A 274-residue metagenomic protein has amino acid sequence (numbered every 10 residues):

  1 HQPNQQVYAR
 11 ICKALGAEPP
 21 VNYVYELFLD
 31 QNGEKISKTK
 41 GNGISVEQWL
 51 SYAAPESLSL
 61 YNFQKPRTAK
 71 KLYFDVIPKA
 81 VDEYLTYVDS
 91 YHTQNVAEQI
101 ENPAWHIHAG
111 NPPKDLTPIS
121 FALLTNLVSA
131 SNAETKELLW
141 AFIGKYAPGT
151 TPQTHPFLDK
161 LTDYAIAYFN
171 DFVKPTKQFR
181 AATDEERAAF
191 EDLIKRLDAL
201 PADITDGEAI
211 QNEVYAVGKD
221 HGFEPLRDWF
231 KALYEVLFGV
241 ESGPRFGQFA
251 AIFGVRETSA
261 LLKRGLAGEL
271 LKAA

Functional and structural regions predicted by a protein language model:
H1-Q2: N-terminal catalytic cores of NTP/NDP-binding nucleotidyl/phosphoryl-transfer enzymes
Q5, Y25-D163, F238-A273: Catalytic adenosine-cofactor/nucleotide-binding cores of aminoacyl-tRNA synthetases and other
K13, S51, K219: Short polybasic/polar patches that bind polyanions
K13-P20, E224-P225: Secondary-structure transition/capping motifs at alpha-helix termini and the adjoining loop/turn into the next element
P19-N22, E235: Beta-sheet entry/capping signal
W140-A274: Basic, alpha-helical terminal appendages of large translation-related enzymes
